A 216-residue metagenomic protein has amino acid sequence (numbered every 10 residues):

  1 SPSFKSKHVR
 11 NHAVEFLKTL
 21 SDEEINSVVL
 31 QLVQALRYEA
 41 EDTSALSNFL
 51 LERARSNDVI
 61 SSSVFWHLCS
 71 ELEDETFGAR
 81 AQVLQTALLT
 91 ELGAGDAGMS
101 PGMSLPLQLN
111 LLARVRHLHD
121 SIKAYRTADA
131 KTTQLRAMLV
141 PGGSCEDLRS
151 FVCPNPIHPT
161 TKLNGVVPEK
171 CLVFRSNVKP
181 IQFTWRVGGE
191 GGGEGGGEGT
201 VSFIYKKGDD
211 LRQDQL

Functional and structural regions predicted by a protein language model:
S1-E146, S150-F151, N155-P156: Eukaryotic alpha-helical solenoid repeat scaffolds
N11, G142-L216: Conserved ATP-binding subdomain of kinase catalytic cores across diverse folds
